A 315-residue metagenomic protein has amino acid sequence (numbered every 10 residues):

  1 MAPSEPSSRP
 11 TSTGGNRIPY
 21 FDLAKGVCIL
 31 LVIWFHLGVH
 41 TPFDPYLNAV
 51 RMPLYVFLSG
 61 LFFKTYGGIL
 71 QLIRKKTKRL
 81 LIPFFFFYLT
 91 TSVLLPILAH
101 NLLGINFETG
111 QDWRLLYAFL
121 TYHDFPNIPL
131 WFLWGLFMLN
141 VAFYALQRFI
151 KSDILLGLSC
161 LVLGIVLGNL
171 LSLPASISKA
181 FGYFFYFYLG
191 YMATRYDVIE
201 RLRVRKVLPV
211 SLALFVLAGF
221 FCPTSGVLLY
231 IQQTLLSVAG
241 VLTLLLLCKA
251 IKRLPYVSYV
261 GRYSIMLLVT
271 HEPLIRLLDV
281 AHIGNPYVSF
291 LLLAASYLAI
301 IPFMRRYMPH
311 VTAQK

Functional and structural regions predicted by a protein language model:
M1-K315: Alpha-helical transmembrane segments and their immediate juxtamembrane cytosolic regions
